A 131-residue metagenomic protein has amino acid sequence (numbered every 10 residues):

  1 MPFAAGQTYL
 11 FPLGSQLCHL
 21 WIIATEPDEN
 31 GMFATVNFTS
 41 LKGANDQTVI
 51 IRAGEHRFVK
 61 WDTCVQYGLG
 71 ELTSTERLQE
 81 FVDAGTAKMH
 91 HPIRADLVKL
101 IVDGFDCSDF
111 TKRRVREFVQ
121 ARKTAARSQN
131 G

Functional and structural regions predicted by a protein language model:
P2-P12: Short coil-to-beta transition motif at edge beta-strands of beta-rich domains
F3-A5, E29, V59-W61: A short, polar/charged loop/turn motif at coil->beta-strand junctions and beta-hairpin connectors
A4, I50, E80-A84: A near-ubiquitous, low-amplitude feature marking generic local secondary-structure context
A5-Q7, L17-H19, T63: Short beta-strand or tight-loop elements that sit immediately N-terminal to catalytic metal-binding acidic residues
T8-L10, A34, I50, C64-Q66 (+1 more regions): Generic structural signal for residues positioned in beta-strands
P12-L13, L17-F58: Compact nucleic-acid interaction/catalytic patches
E55-G131: C-terminal terminal-subdomain/extension
